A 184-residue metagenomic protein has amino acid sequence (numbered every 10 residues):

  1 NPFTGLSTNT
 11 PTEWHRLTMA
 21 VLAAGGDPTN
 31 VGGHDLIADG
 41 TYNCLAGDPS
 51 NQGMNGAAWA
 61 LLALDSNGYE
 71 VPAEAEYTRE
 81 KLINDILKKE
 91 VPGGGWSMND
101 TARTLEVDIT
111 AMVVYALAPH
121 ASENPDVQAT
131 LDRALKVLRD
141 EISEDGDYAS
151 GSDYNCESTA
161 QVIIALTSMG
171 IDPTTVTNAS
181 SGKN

Functional and structural regions predicted by a protein language model:
N1, G40-T41, L82, I86 (+3 more regions): Buried hydrophobic core positions in alpha-solenoid tandem helical repeats
T4-T29, D48-A75, R79, P92-D132 (+1 more regions): An alpha-helical repeat/solenoid feature that recognizes helix-turn-helix modules
L36-G53: Asp-box/WD-like beta-propeller blade repeats and closely related beta-sheet repeat scaffolds
S180-G182: Conserved loop-to-helix junction within protein kinase catalytic domains, corresponding to the end of the activation
